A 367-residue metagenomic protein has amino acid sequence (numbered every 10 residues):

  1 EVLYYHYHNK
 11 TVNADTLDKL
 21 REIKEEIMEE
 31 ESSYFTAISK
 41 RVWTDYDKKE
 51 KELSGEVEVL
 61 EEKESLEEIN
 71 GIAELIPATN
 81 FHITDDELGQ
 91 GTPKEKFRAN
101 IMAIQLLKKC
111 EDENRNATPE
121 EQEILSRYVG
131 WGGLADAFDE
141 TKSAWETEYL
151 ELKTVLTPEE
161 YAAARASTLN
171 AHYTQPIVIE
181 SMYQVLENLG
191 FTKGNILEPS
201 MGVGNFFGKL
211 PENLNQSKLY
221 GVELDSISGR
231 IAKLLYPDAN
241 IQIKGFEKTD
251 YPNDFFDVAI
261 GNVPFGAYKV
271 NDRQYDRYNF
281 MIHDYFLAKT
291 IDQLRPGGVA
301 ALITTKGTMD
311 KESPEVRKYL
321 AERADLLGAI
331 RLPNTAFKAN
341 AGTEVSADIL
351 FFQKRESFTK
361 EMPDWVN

Functional and structural regions predicted by a protein language model:
E1-L3, Y7, E31-K63: Repeat-associated, polar segments at repeat-unit boundaries in modular proteins
K10-K19, M28-K40, D112-A117: Charged, low-complexity interaction regions
A78-L235: Class I S-adenosyl-L-methionine
I179-L189, K193-E212, G221, D225 (+4 more regions): Conserved proline-anchored active-site loop of SAM-dependent methyltransferases that bridges a beta-strand
V222-S226, R277-K338, V345-F351: Conserved Class I SAM-dependent methyltransferase catalytic core
Q242-G245, I330-R331: Short loop/edge segments at beta-strand edges and connector loops that shape dinucleotide/nucleotide cofactor-binding
A339-N367: Flexible, glycine-/basic-rich loop-and-beta segments that form/coincide with the SAM-dependent methyltransferase
